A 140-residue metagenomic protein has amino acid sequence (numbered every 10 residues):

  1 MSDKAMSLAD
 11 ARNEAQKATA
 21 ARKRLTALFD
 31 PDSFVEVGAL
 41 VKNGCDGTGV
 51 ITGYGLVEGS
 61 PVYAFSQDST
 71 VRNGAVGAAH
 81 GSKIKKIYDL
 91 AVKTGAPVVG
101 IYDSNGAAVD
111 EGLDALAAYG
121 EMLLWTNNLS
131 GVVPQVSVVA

Functional and structural regions predicted by a protein language model:
M1-V136: Terminal-region recognition feature
